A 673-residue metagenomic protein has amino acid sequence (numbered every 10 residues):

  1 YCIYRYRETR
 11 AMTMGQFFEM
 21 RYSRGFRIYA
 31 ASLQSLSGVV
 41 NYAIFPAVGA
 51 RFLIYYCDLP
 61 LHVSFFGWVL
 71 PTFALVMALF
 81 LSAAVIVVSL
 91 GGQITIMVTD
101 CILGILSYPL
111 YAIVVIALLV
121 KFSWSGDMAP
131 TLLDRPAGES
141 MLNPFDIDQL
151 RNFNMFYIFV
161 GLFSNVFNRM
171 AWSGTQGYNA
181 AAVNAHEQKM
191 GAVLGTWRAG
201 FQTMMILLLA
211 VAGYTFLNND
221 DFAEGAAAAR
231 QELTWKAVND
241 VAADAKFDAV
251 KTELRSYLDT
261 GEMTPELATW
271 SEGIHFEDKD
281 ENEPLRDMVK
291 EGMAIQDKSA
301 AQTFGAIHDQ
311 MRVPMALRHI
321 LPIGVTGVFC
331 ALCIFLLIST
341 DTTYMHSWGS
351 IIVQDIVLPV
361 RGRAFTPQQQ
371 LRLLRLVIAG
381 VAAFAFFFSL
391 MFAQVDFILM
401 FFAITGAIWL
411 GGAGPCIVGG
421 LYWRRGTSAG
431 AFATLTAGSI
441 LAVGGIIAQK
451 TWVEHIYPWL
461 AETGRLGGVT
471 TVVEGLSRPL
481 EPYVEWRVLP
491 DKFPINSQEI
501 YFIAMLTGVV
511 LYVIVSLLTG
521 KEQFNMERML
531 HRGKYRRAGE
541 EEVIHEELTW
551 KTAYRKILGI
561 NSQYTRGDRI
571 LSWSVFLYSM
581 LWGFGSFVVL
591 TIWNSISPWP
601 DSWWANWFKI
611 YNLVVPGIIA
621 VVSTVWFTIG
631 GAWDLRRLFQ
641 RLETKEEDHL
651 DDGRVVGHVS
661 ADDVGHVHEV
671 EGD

Functional and structural regions predicted by a protein language model:
Y1-G630, E647-D651, E671: Membrane-embedded helix-loop-helix hairpins and adjacent transmembrane boundary segments in multi-pass transporters
G520, G631-L642: Cytosolic juxtamembrane helix at the C-terminal end of the final transmembrane segment
T644-V667: Solvent-exposed, non-transmembrane helices and loops of integral membrane proteins
V667-D673: Long, low-complexity, intrinsically disordered segments
